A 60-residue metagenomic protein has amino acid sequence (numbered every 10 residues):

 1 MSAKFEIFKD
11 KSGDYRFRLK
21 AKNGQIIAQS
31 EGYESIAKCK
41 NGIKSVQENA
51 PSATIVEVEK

Functional and structural regions predicted by a protein language model:
A3-V46: A structural feature that tracks compact, well-ordered secondary-structure segments with a strong bias toward
V46-I55: Short arginine-rich
V58-K60: Short, charged, surface-exposed hinge/linker loops at domain edges that act as mobile lids or interdomain connectors
